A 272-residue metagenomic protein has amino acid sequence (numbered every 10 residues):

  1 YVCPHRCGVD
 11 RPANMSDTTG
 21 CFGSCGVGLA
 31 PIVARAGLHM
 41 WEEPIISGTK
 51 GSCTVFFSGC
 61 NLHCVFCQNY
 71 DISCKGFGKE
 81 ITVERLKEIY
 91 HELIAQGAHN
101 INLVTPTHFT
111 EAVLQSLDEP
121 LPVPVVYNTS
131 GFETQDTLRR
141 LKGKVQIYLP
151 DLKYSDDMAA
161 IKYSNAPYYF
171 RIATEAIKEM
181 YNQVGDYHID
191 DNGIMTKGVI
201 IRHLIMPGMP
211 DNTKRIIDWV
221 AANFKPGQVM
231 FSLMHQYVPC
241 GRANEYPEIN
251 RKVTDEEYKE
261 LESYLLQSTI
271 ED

Functional and structural regions predicted by a protein language model:
Y1, R6, S58, E80-V83 (+3 more regions): Electropositive phosphate-/nucleotide-binding environments in soluble metabolic enzymes
Y1-F57, N61, V65, N69-C74: N-terminal [4Fe-4S]-dependent radical SAM core
R11-F22, A222-Q228, T269-I270: Intrinsically disordered, low-complexity coil segments
V65-N69, K75-E80, V113-S116, T137-L138: Short, conserved acidic/polar surface loops in the N-terminal third of protein domains
D71-N100, Y264: Conserved alpha-helical substructure of the radical SAM core
E88-P247: Conserved AdoMet/S-adenosylmethionine-binding subsite of the radical SAM
N244-E256: Gly/Pro-rich active-site loop or hairpin
D255, K259-D272: A cross-taxonomic marker for long C-terminal extensions/tails that follow the last structured domain
